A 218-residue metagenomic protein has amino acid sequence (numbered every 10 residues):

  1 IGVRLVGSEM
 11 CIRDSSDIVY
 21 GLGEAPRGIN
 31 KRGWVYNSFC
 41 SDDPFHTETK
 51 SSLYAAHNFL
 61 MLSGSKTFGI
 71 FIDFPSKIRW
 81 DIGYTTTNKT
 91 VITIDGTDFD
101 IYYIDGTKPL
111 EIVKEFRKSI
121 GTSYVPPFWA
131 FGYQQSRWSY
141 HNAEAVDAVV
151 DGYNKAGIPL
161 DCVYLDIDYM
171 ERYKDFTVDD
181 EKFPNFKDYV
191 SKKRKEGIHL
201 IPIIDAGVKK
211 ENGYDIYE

Functional and structural regions predicted by a protein language model:
I1-G7, C11-I12: Single conserved hydrophobic/aromatic residue that forms the stacking wall/gate of nucleotide- or nucleobase-binding
V3-R4, S52, P126: Generic structural signal for beta-strand residues in well-ordered domains
G7, S41, M61-L62, W80 (+4 more regions): Generic structural "secondary-structure junction" signal
M10, F116-V125: Short boundary motifs at domain starts and secondary-structure transition points
R13-H46, Y173-F186: Aromatic/His-enriched, Gly/Pro-containing loop or helix-boundary segments that lie immediately adjacent to catalytic
N30-I120: Beta-strand-rich recognition/accessory modules
Y124-E218: Aromatic-lined carbohydrate-binding/catalytic grooves of carbohydrate-active enzymes
